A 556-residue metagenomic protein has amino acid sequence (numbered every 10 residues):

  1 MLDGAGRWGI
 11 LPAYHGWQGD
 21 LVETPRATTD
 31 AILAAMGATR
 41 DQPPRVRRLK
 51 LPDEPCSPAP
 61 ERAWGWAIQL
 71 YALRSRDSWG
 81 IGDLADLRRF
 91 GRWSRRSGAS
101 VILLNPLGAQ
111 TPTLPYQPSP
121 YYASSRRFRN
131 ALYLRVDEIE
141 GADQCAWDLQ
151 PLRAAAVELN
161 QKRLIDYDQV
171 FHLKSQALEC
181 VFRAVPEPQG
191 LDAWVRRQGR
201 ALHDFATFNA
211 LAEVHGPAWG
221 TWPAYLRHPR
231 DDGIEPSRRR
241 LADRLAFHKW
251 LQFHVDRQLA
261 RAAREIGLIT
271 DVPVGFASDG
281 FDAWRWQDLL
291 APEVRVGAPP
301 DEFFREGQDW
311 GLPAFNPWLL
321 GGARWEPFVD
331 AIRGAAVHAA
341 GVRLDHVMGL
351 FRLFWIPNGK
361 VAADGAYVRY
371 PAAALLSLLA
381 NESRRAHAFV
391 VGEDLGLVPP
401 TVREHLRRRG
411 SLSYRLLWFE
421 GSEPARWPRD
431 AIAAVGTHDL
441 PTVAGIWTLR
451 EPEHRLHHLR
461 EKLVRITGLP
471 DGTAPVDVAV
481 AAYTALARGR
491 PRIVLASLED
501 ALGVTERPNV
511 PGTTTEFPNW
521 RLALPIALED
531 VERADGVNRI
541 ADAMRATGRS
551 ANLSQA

Functional and structural regions predicted by a protein language model:
M1-A72, D77-G98: Mature N-terminal, pre-catalytic/accessory segment of carbohydrate-active enzymes
S57-R62, A67, T113-D256, A260 (+4 more regions): Alpha-amylase-like alpha-glycosidases and glucanotransferases acting on alpha-linked glucans and related
D86-Q110, V337-A339: Catalytic domains of carbohydrate-active enzymes, especially glycoside hydrolases
A99, R257-R264: Secondary-structure-rich domain cores
D271: Ligand-binding beta-strand-loop-alpha-helix segment within the catalytic cores of soluble metabolic enzymes
G503-A556: Structured C-terminal cap/extension of enzyme domains
